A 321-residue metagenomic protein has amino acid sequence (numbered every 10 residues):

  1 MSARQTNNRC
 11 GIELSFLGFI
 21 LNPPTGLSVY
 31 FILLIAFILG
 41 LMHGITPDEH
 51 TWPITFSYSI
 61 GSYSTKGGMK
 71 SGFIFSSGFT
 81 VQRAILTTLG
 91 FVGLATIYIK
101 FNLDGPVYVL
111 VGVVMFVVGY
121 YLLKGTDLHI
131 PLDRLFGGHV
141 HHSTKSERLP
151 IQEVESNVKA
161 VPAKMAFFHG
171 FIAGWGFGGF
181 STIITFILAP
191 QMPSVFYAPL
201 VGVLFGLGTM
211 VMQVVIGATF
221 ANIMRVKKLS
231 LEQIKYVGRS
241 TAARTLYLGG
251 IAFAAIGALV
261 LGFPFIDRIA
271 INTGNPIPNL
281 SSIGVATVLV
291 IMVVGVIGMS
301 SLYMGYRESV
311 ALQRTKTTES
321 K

Functional and structural regions predicted by a protein language model:
R4-T46, M69-F73, R148-G176, Y197-F205 (+1 more regions): Small-residue-enriched transmembrane helix starts and helix-helix packing motifs in multi-pass inner-membrane proteins
F19-I99, I183-A198: Juxtamembrane transmembrane-helix termini in multi-pass membrane transport proteins
G40-H50, Y120-D127, A173-S181, M212-I216: Short helix-coil transition sites and intra-membrane helix breaks within transmembrane domains of multi-pass
D48, L207, A254: Divalent metal-coordination and catalytic microenvironments
T65-R148: Membrane helix-loop-helix hairpins that form the core translocation module of multi-pass transporters
I85-G93, F177-L188, T219-I223, A258-T273: Membrane-helix interface motif
V113-E147, V215, I251-I269, I297-Y306: Transmembrane helix exit motif
F196, V226, K235-K321: C-terminal regulatory/interaction regions
